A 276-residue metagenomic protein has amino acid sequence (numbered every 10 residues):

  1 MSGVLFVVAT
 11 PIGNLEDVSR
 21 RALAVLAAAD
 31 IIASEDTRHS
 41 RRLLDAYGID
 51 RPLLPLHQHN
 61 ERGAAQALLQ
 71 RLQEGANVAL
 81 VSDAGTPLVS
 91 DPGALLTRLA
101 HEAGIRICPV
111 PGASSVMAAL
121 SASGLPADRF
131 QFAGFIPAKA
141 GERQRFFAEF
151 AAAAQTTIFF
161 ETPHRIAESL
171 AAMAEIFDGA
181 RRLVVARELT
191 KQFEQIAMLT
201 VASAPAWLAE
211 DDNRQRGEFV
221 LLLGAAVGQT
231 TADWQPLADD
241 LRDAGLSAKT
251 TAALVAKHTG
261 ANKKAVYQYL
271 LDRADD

Functional and structural regions predicted by a protein language model:
M1-Q58: Glycine-rich, flexible N-terminal cofactor/catalytic loop recognition
S2, T156, F160-D276: A contiguous loop/helix-start segment that scaffolds small-molecule binding in enzyme catalytic cores
G3-L5, E74-A79, Q155-T156: Loop/turn-to-beta-strand initiation segments
V25-I32, G104-C108, T156-T157: Short active-site oxyanion
L54-R62, I136-K139: Conserved helicase motor
Q58-Q73: Short phosphate-binding loop-to-helix
Q73-A118, H164-E168: A glycine-rich beta-strand to alpha-helix segment that forms a phosphate/ribose-binding loop at ligand/cofactor sites
L95-A153: Class I SAM-dependent methyltransferase SAM-binding "motif I" and its flanking Rossmann-like core
